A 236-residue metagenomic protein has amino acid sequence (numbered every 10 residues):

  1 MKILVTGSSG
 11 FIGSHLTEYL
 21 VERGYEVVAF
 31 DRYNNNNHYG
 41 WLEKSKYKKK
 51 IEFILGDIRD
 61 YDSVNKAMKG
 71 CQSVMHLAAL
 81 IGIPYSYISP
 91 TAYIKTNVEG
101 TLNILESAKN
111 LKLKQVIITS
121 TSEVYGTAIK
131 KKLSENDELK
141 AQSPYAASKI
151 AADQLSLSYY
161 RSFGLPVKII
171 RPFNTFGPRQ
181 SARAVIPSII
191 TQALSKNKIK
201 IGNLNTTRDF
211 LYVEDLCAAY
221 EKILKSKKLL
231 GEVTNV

Functional and structural regions predicted by a protein language model:
M1-T175, E214: N-terminal Rossmann-like NAD(P)+-binding domain of SDR-like oxidoreductases, especially those catalyzing
L4, K200, N235: Conserved beta-strand segments that form the floor/walls of ligand-binding pockets within enzyme and binding domains
Y47-I51, F163-P166, I190-K200, S226: A short C-terminal helix-loop "cap" of Rossmann-like NAD(P)-dependent dehydrogenase/epimerase domains
A108, Y160, A193, I223-L224: Hydrophobic pocket-lining residues that define ligand/cofactor binding sites across diverse proteins
I150, T175-S188, S195-N197, V213-E214 (+1 more regions): Glycine/proline-rich active-site loop of Rossmann-fold NAD(P)-dependent oxidoreductases
K200-T207: Catalytic Tyr-x(3-8)-Lys segment
